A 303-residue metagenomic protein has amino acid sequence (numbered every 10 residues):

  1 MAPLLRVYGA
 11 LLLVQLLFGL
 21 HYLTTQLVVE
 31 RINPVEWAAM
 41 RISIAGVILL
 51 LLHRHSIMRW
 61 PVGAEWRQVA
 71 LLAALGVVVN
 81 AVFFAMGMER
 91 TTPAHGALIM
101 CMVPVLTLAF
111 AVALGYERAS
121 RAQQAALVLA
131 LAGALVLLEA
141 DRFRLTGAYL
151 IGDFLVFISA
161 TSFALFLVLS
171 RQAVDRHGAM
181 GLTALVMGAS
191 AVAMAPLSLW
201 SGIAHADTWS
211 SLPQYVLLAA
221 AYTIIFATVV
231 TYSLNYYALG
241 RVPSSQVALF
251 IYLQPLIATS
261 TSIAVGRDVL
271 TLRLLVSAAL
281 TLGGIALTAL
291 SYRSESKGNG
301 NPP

Functional and structural regions predicted by a protein language model:
M1-A39, M86, L145-Q172, M180 (+2 more regions): Glycine-/small-residue-enriched transmembrane alpha-helix faces in small-molecule transporters and effluxers
P3-V7, R31-V35, A39, P61-R67 (+4 more regions): Juxtamembrane helix-entry segments on the extracytoplasmic side of multipass membrane proteins
R6, E30-V79, P104-A111, L129 (+4 more regions): Transmembrane alpha-helices of multi-pass small-molecule transport proteins
L17, H21-Y22, L50-M100, V136 (+1 more regions): Specific transmembrane alpha-helical segments of multi-pass solute transporters/efflux pumps, especially DMT/EamA
L20, T24-L27, R31, A45-V62 (+5 more regions): Membrane-interface helix-cap regions at the ends of transmembrane helices in multi-pass membrane proteins
E36-V47, G76, F84-L127, S159 (+1 more regions): Specific alpha-helical transmembrane segments that line the substrate/conduction pathway and gating interfaces
A38-M40, A81, G96-M102, L169-V192 (+1 more regions): Helix-helix packing/entry segments at the starts of transmembrane helices
L49, A70, F110, A119-D141 (+3 more regions): Hydrophobic transmembrane alpha-helices of multi-pass small-molecule transport proteins
